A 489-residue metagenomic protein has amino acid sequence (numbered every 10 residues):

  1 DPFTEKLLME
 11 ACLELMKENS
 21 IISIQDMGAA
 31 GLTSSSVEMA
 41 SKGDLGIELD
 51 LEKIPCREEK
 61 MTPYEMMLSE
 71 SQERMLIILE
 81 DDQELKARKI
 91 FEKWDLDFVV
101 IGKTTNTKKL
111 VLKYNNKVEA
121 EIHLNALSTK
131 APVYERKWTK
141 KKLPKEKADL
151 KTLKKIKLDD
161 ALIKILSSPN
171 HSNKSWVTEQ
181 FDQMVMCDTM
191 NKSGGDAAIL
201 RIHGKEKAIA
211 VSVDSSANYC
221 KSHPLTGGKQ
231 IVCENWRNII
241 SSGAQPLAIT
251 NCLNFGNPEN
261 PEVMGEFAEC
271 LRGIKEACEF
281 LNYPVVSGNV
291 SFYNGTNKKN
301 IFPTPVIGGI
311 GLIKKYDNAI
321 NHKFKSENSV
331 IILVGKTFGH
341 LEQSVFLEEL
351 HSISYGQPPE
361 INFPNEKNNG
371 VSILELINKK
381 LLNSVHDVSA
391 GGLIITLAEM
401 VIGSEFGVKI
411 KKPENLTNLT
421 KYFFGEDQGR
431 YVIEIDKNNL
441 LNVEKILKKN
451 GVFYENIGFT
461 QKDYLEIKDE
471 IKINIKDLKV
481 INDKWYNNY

Functional and structural regions predicted by a protein language model:
D1-Y489: Glycine/proline-enriched, intrinsically flexible loops and inter-domain linkers
